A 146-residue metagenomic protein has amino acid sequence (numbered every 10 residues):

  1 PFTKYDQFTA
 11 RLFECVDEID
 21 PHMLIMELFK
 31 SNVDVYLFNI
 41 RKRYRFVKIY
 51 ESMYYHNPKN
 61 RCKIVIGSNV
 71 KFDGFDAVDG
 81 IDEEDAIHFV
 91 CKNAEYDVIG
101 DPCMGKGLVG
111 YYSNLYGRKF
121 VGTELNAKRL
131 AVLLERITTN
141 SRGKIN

Functional and structural regions predicted by a protein language model:
P1-N146: Class I S-adenosyl-L-methionine-dependent methyltransferase catalytic core
